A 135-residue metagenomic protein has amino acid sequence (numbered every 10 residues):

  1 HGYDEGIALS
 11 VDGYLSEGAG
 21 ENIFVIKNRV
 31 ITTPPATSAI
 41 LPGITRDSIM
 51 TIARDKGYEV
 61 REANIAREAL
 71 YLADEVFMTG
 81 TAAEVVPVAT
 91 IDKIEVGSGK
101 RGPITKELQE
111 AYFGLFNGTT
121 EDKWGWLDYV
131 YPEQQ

Functional and structural regions predicted by a protein language model:
H1-Y14, N22: Internal active-site segments that recognize and position negatively charged phosphoryl groups and nucleotide moieties
L15-Q135: Conserved catalytic-core subdomain
